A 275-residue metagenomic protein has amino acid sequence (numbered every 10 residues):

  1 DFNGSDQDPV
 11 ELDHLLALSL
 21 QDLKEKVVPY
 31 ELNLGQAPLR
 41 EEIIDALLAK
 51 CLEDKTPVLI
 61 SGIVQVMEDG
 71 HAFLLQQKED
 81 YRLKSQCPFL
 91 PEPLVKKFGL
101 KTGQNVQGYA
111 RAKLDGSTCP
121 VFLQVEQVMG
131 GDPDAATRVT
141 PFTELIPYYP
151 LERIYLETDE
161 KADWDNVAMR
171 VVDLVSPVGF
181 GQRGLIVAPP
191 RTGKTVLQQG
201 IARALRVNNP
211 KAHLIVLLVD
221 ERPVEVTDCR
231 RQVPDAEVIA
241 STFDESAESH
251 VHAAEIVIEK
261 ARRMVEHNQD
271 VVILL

Functional and structural regions predicted by a protein language model:
D1-K55: Basic helix-extension-helix modules of the SAP/HeH family
E11-K24, E53-Y109: S1/OB-fold single-stranded RNA-binding interface
A17-L20, R40-I44, K97-G103, F122 (+6 more regions): Amphipathic alpha-helical transducer elements in NTP-driven molecular machines
L23, A72, P91, G181 (+3 more regions): Residue-level signature of catalytic and energy-coupling elements of molecular machines, predominantly ATP/GTP-dependent
L94, A110-G116, P190-R191: Short, charged beta-turn/beta-strand-edge "cap" motif at the junction between a beta-strand and an adjacent loop
R111-R138: OB-fold/S1-family single-stranded nucleic acid-binding modules
Y148-A254: Phosphate-binding glycine-rich loops and their immediate beta-loop-alpha structural context
H250-L275: Phosphate-binding/switch loop-helix module in NTP-utilizing enzymes
